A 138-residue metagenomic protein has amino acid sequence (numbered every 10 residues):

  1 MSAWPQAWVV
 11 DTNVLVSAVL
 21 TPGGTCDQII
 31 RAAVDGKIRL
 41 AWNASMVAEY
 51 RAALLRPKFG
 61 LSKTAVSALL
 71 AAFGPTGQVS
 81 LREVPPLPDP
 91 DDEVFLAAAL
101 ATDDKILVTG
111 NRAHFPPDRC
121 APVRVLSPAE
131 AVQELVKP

Functional and structural regions predicted by a protein language model:
M1-A7: Intrinsically disordered, low-complexity and often Lys/Arg-enriched segments
A7, N13-V14: Membrane topogenic/interface segments and analogous intrinsically disordered interaction regions
V9-V10, L20-L55: PIN/NYN-family metal-dependent endoribonuclease catalytic core
T12, D89-E93: Conserved glycosyltransferase catalytic-site signature
K37, G74, D103-D104: Residue-level detector of structured alpha->beta connecting loops
A44, G110-R112: Short secondary-structure boundary segments
G74-P85: Short, basic, glycine/proline-bearing loop/turn elements
P85-D89, L100-K105, R112-P138: Acidic, PIN/NYN-like endoribonuclease modules and their adjacent C-terminal/linker elements
